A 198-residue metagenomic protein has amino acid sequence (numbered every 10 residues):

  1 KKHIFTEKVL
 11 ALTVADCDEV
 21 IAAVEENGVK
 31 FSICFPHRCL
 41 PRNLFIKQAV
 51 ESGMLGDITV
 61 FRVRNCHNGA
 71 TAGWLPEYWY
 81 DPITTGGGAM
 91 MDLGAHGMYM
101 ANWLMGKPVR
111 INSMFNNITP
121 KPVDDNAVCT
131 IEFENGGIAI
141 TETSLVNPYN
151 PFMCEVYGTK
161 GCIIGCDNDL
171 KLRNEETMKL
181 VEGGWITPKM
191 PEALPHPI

Functional and structural regions predicted by a protein language model:
K1-R38, G53: Beta-strand-loop-alpha-helix segment that lines the small-molecule cofactor/substrate pocket of alpha/beta enzymes
F5, K30-S32, R62, N112 (+2 more regions): Structural detector of well-ordered beta-strand residues that form the stable sheet scaffold of enzyme domains
E7, T84-M91, M190-L194: A short acidic, glycine-rich active-site loop that binds or catalyzes chemistry on phosphate/adenosine moieties
P36, F133, E155-I198: C-terminal glycine/acidic-rich active-site capping loop/insertion
H37-P120: Predominantly a Rossmann-like dinucleotide-binding segment in NAD(P)-dependent oxidoreductases
A95, E142-N150: Glycine-rich phosphate/pyrophosphate-binding beta-alpha loops
K107-R110, I118, F133-G137, G158-G161: Glycine-rich, aromatic-lined ligand/substrate-binding cores of catalytic and carbohydrate-binding domains
P122-A127: A short, glycine/Asx- and small/polar-enriched loop/turn that sits immediately N-terminal to a beta-strand
